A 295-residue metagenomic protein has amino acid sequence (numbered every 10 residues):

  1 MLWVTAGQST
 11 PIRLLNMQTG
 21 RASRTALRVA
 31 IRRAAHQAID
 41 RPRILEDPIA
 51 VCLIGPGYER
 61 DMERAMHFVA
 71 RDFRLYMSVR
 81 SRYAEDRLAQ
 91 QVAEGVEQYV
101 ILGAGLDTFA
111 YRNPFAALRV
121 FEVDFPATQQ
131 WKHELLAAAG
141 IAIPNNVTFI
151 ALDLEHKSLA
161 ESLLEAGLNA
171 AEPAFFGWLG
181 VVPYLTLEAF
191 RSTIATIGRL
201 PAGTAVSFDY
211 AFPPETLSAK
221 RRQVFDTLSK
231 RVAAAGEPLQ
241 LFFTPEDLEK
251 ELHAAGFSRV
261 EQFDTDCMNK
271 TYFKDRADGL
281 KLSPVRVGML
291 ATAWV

Functional and structural regions predicted by a protein language model:
L2-V4, P11-V100, A104-I150, A170: Rossmann-like AdoMet
R24, A219-V295: Rossmann-like AdoMet/SAM-dependent catalytic core
D153-H156: Conserved SAM/SAH-binding loop
S158-A160, Y184-I197: A short, conserved alpha-helix within the catalytic core of class I
L159-A170: Short amphipathic alpha-helix with an adjacent loop that forms part of the alpha/beta core around
P173-E188: A short SAM/SAH-binding and catalytic strip from SAM-dependent methyltransferases
L200-P214: Conserved beta-strand signature within the Rossmann-like core of class I S-adenosyl-L-methionine
